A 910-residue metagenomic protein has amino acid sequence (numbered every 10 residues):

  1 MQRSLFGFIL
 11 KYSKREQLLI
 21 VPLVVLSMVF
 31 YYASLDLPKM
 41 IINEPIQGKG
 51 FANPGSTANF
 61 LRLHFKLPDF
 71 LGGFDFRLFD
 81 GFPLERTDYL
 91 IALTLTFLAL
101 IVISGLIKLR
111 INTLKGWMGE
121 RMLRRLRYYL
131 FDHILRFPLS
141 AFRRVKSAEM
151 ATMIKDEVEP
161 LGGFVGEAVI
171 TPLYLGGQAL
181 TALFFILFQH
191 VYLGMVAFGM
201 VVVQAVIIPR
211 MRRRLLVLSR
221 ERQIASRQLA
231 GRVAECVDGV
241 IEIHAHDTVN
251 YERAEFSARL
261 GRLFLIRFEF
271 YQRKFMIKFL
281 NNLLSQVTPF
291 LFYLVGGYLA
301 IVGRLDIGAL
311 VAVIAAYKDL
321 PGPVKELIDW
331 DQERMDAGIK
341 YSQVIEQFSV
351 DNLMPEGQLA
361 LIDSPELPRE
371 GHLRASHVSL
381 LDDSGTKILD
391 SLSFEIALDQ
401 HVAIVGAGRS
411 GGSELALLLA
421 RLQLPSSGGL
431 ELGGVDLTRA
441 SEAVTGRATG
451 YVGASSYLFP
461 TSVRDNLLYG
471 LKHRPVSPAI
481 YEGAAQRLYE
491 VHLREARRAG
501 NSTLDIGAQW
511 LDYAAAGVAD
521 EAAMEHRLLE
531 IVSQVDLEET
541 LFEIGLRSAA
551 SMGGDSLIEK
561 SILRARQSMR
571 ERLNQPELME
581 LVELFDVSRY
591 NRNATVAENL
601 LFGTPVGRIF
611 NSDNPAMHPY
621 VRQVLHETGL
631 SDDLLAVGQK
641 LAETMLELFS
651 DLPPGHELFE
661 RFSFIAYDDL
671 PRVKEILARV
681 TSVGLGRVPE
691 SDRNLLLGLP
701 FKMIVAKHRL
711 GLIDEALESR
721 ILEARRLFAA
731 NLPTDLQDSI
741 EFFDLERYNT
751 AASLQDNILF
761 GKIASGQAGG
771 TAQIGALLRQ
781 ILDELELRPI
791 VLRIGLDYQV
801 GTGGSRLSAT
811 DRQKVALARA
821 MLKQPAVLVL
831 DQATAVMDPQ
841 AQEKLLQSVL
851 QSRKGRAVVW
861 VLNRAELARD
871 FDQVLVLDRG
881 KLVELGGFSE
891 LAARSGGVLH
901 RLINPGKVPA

Functional and structural regions predicted by a protein language model:
M1-S34, P38-L98, I103, I107-K115 (+15 more regions): Membrane-integrated ABC transporters
L10-K14, L139-S140, D156-V165, V169 (+11 more regions): An intracellular "coupling" helix at the cytosolic face of ABC transporter transmembrane type-1 domains
L19-M28, I170-E221, L294-A309: Transmembrane helices of ABC transporter permease
I46-F51, E120, Y128-T152, D156-V158 (+5 more regions): Short intracellular "coupling" helices and adjacent cytoplasmic loop segments at the cytosolic face of multi-pass
A52-R62, K472-A522, L541-G545, L557-I558 (+6 more regions): C-terminal portion of ABC ATPase nucleotide-binding domains
F97-S104, V201-A205, K274-T288, I307-D329: Hydrophobic alpha-helical segments in the permease module
T248, D319-S349: Cytosolic ends of transmembrane helices, especially the final helix of ABC transmembrane type-1 domains
F348-Q400, Q851: Primarily ABC-family ATPase nucleotide-binding module
